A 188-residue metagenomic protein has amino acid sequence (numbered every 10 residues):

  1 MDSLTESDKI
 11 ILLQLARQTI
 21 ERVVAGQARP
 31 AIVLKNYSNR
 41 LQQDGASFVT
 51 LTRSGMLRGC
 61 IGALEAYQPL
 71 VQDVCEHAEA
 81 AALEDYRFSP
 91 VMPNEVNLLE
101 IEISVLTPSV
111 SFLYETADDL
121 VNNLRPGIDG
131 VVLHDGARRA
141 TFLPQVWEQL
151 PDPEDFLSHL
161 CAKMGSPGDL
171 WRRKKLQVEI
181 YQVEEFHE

Functional and structural regions predicted by a protein language model:
M1-E188: Basic nucleic-acid-binding interfaces
